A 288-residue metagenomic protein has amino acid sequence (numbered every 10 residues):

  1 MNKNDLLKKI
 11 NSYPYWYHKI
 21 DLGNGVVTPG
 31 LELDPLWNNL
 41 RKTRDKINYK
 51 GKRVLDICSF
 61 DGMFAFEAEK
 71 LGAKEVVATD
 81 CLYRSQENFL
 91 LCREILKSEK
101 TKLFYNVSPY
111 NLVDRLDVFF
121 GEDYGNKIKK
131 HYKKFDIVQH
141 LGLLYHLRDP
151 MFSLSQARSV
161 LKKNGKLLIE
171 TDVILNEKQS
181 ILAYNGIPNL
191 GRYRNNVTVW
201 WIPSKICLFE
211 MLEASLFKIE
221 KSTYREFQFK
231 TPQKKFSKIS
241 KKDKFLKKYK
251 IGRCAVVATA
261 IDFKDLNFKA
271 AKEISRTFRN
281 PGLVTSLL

Functional and structural regions predicted by a protein language model:
M1-K133, I251-L288: Conserved N-terminal segment of class I S-adenosyl-L-methionine
Y15-W16, F89, L141, W200-I202: Tryptophan-centered motif/residue detector
V27, D45, K129, L141-L144 (+2 more regions): Short N-terminal micro-motifs specific to bacterial/archaeal maturation and metal-cluster initiation sites
V54, V138, L143: Receiver (REC) domain switch-region micro-motif
G62, F66, H146, I169: Short, electropositive, low-hydrophobicity segments enriched in small/polar residues
F64, L143, S153: Conserved sugar-transfer catalytic core signal across GT-A, GT-B, and GT-C glycosyltransferases
L82, L144, V173: Catalytic metal-binding/acid-base residues of hydrolase active sites
N111, G121-G125, F135, Q139-H140 (+1 more regions): S-adenosyl-L-methionine-dependent methyltransferase catalytic module, highlighting the catalytic core
